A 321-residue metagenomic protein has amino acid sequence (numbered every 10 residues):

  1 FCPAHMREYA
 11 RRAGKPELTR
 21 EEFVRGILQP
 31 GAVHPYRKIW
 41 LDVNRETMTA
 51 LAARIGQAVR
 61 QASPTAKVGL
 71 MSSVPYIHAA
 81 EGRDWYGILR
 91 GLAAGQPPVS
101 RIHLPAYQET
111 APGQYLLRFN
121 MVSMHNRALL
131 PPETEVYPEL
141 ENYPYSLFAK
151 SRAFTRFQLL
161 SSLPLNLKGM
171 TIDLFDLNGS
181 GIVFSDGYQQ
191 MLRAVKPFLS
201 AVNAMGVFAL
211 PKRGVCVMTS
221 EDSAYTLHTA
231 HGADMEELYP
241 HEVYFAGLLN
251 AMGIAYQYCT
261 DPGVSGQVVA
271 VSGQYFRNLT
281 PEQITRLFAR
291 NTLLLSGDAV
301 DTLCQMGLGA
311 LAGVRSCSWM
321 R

Functional and structural regions predicted by a protein language model:
F1-F119: Polysaccharide-binding and catalytic clefts of secreted carbohydrate-active enzymes
Q61, T65-K67, A106-R321: Carbohydrate-binding surfaces of carbohydrate-active enzymes
